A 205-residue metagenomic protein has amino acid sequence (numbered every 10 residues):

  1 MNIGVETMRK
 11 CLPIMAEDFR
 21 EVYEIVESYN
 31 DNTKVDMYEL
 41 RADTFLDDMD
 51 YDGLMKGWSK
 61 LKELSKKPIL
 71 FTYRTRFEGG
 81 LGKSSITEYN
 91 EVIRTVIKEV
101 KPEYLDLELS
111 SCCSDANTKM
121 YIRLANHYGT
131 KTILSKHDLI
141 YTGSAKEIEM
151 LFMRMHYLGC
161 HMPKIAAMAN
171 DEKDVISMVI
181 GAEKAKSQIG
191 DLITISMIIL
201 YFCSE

Functional and structural regions predicted by a protein language model:
N2-H127, K131-S144: Active-site beta->alpha loop and helix N-cap motifs at the rims of alpha/beta catalytic domains
S110-E205: Catalytic alpha/beta core domains of metabolic enzymes, predominantly
